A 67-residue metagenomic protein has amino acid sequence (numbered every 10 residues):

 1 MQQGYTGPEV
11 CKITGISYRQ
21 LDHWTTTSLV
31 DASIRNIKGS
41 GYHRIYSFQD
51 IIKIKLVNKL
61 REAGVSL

Functional and structural regions predicted by a protein language model:
M1-K53, E62: Basic helix-turn-helix/winged-helix DNA-binding cores and closely related short helical interaction motifs
S66-L67: Acidic, low-complexity cytosolic segments
